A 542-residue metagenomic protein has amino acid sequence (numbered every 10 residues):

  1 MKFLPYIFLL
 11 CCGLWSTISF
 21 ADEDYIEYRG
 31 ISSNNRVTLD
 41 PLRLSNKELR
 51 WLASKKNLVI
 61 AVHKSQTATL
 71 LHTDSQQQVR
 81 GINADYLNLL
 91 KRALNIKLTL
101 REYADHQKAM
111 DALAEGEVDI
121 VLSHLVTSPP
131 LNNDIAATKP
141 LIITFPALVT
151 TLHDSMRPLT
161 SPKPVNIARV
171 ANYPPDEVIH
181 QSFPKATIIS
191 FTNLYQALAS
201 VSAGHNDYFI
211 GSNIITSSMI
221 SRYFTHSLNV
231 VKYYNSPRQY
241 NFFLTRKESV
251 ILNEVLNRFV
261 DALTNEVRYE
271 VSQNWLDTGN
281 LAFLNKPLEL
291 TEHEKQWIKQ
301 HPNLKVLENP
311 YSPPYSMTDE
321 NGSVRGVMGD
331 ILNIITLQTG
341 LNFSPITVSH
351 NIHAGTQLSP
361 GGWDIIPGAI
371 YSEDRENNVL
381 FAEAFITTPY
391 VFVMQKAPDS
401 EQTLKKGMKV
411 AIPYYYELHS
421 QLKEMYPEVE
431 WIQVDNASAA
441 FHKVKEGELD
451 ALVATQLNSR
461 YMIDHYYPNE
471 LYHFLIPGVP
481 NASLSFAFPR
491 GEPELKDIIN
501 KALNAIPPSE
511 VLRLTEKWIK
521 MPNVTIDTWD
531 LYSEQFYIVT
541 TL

Functional and structural regions predicted by a protein language model:
D22-L125, P129-N133, R169, T187-L194 (+10 more regions): Extracytoplasmic small-molecule ligand-binding "clamshell" domains of the periplasmic binding protein/Venus flytrap
D22-R50, A84-A93, L152-D176, H180 (+7 more regions): Extended ligand-binding regions for polar small-molecule ligands
E48-L49, N132-L141, L228-Y233, N241-L244 (+4 more regions): A structural signal for short loop-to-beta-strand junctions that line the ligand-binding cleft of periplasmic/secreted
V59-K64, I135-P158, A171, F242-K247 (+4 more regions): Hydrophobic/proline-rich hinge and linker segments of small-molecule sensing/allosteric domains, predominantly
Q107, L122-D134, V178, A199-P237 (+5 more regions): A ligand-binding cleft/hinge motif common to bilobed small-molecule-binding domains
A147-F224, I370, K396-I463: Pocket-lining segment of extracytoplasmic ligand-binding domains
W297-I298, T525-L542: Alpha-helical transmembrane signal-anchor helices
